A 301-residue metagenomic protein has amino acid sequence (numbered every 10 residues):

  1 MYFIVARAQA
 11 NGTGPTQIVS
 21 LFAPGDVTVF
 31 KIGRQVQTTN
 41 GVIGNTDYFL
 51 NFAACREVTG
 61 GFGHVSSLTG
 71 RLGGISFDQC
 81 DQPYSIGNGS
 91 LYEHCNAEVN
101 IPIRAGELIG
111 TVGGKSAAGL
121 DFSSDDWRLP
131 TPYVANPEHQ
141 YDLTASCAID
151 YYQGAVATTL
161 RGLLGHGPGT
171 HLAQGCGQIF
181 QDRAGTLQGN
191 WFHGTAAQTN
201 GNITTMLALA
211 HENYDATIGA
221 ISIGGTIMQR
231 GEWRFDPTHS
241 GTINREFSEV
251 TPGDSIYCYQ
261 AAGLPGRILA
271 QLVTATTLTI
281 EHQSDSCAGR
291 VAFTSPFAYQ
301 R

Functional and structural regions predicted by a protein language model:
M1-G25, I32-F49, G167-Q178, T204: Short glycine/threonine/proline-enriched tight-turn/helix- or strand-capping micro-motif at secondary-structure
V5, K31-R34, E107, V112-G114 (+1 more regions): Conserved "cap/hinge" positions at secondary-structure junctions
P24-C95, G119-D121: Zn2+-dependent peptidoglycan hydrolase active-site motif and core
G25-D26, V99, A105, L187-Q188: Short, flexible surface segments
N40-C55, G89-F180: Conserved, short, structured surface segments that act as functional micro-motifs
R183-N200, L278: Tryptophan-anchored aromatic micro-motifs
Q198-R245: N-terminal glycine/threonine-rich, aromatic-flanked beta-hairpin/loop signature
S240-R301: Beta-sheet ligand-binding and adhesion/scaffold domains
